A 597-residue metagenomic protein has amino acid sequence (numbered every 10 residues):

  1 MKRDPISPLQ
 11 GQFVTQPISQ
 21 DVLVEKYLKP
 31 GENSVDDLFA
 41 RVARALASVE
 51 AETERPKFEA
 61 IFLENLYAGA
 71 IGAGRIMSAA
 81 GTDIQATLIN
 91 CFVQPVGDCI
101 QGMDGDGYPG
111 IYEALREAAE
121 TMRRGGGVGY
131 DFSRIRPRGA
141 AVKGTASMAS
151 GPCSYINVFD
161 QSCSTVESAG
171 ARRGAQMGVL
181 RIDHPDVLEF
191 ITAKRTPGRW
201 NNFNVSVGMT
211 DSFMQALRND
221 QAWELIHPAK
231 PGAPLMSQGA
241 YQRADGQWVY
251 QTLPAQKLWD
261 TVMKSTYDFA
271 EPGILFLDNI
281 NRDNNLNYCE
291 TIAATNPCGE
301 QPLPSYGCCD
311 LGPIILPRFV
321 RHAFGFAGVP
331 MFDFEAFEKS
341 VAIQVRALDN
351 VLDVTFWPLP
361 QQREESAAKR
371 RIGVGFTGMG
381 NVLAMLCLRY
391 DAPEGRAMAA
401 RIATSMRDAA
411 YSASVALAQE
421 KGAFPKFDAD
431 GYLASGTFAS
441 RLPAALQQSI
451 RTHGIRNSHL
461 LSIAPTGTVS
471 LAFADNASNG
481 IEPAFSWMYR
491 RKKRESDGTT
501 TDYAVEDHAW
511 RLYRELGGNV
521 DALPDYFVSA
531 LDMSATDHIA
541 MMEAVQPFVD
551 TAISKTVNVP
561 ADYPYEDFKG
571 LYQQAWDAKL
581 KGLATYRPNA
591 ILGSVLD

Functional and structural regions predicted by a protein language model:
M1-L88, V93-P95, A229, A240-A244 (+6 more regions): Acidic/polar, glycine-rich intrinsically disordered N-terminal extensions of enzymes
R3-L9, F92-F334, W357-E364, A410 (+2 more regions): Active-site cavity-forming subdomains of large catalytic enzyme subunits
G11-T15, E64-G81, I182-D183, V345-V354 (+2 more regions): Core structural elements
Q12-F13, G299-P302, L348-D353, G436-S440 (+2 more regions): Catalytic alpha/beta core of large soluble enzyme barrels
C91, E117-E120, Y130, D160 (+7 more regions): Contiguous, well-ordered alpha-helical segments that form the cores/surfaces of helical PPI scaffolds
D98-I100, A118, I135-P137, P185-V187 (+12 more regions): Short, glycine-/Ser/Thr-/acidic-enriched flexible segments
Y306-V374, A384, V520-L523, A552: Long, charged, mostly alpha-helical binding arms that flank functional sites
S340-R363, A367, R371, R389-T466 (+2 more regions): Internal maturation/activation junctions in enzymes
